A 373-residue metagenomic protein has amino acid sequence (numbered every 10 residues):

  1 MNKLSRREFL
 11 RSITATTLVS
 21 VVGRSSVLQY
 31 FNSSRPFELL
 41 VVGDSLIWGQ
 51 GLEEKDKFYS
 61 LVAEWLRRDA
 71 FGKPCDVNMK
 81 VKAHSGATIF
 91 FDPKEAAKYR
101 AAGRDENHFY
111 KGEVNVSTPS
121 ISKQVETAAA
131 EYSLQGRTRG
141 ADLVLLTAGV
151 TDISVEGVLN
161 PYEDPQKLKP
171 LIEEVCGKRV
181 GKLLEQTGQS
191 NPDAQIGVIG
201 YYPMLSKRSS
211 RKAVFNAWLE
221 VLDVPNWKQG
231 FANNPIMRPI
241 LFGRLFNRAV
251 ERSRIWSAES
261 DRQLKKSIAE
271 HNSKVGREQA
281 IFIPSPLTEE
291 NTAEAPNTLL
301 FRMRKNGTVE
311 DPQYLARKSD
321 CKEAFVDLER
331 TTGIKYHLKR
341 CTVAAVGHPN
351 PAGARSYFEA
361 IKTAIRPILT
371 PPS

Functional and structural regions predicted by a protein language model:
N2, E8-Y30: N-terminal export signals
Y30-A96: Serine-esterase "nucleophile elbow" of acetyl-processing enzymes
E38-V41, I47, N78-A83, D142-T147 (+2 more regions): Structural recognition of the beta-strand scaffold that forms the well-ordered cores of secreted hydrolase catalytic
S45-W48, H84-I89, G149-V155, Y202-S206 (+1 more regions): Solvent-exposed loop/turn segments at secondary-structure junctions within structured extracellular/periplasmic domains
S85-S120, E294-V309: Charged, often glycine-rich, active-site loop that binds/positions anionic groups
A97-L171, G197, Y201-F215, R340-C341: Oxyanion-hole/transition-state-stabilizing segment in secreted/luminal serine hydrolases and related acyltransferases
D142-G149, V155, L171-T187, G197 (+1 more regions): Conserved N-terminal glycine/acidic-rich loop preference
S210-I255, K266-E270, R277-H348: Mobile gating loops/cap/lid regions near enzyme active sites that modulate substrate access
